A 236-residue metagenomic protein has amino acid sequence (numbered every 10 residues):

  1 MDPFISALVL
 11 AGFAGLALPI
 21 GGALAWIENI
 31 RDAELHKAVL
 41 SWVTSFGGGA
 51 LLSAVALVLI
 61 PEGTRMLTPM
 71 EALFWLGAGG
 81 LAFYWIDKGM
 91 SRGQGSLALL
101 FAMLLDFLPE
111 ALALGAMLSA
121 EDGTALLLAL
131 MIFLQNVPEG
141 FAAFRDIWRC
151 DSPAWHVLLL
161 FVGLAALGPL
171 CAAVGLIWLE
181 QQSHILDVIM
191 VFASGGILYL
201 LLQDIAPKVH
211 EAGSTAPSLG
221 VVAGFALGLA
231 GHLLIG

Functional and structural regions predicted by a protein language model:
M1-G236: Intrinsically disordered, metal-sensing/regulatory segments
